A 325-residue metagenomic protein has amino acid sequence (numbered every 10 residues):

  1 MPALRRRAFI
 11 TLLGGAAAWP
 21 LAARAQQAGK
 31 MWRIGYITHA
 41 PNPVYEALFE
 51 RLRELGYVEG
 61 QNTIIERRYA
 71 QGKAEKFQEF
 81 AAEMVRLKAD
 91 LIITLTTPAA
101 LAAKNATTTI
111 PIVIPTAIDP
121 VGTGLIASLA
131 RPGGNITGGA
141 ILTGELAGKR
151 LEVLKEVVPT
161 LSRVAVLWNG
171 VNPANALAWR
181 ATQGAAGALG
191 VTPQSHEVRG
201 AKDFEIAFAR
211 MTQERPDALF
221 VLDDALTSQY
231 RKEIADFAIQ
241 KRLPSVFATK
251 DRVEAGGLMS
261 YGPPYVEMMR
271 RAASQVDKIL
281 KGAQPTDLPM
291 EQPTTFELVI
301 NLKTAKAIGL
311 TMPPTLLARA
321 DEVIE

Functional and structural regions predicted by a protein language model:
M1-E325: Short hydrophobic alpha-helices and adjacent helix-cap/hinge residues
